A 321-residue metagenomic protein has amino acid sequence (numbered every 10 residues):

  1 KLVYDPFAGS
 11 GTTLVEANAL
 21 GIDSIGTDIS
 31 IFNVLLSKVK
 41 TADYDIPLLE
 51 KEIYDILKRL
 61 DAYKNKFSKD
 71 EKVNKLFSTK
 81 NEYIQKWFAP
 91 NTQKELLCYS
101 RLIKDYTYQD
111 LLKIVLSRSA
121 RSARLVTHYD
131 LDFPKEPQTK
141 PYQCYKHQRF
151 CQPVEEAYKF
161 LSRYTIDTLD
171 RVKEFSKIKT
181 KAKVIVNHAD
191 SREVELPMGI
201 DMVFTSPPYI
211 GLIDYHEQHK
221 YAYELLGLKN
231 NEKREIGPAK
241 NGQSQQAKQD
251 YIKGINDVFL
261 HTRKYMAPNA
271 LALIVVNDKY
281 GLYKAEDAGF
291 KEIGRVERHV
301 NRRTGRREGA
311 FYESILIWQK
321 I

Functional and structural regions predicted by a protein language model:
V3-L20, S24-I31, S37, L112 (+3 more regions): Conserved proline-anchored active-site loop of SAM-dependent methyltransferases that bridges a beta-strand
D23, K183-I185, K291: Conserved beta-strand segments of alpha/beta enzyme cores
F32-L102, G227-N241: Conserved phosphoryl-transfer catalytic core
K38-V39, R101, Y215-Q218, A285-E286: Short amphipathic alpha-helical segments
N91-F204, I210-I213: SAM-dependent nucleic-acid methyltransferase catalytic core
Y99, Q109, K240-R295: Conserved Class I SAM-dependent methyltransferase catalytic core
P197-M202, P208-P268: SAM-dependent methyltransferase catalytic-core segment centered on the flexible catalytic loop and adjoining short
N277-I321: Class I S-adenosyl-L-methionine
